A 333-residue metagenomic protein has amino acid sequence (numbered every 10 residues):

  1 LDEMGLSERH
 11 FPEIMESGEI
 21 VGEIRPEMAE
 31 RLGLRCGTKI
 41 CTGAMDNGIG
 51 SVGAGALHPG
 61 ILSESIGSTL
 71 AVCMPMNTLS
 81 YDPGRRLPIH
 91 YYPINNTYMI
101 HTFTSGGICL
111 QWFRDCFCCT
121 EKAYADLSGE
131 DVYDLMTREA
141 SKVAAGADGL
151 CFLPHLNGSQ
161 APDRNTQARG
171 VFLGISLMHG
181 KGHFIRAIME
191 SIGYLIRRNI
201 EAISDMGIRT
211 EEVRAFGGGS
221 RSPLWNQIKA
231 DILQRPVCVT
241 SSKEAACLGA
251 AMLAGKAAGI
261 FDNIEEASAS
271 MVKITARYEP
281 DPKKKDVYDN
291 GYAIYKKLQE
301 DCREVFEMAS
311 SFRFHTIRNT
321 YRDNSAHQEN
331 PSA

Functional and structural regions predicted by a protein language model:
L1-G5, M15, E19-R322: Active-site core segments that coordinate phosphate-bearing ligands/cofactors across diverse enzyme families
D323-N330: Intrinsic-disorder-associated, low-complexity terminal segments enriched in Asp/Asn/His/Tyr and depleted of Lys/Arg
